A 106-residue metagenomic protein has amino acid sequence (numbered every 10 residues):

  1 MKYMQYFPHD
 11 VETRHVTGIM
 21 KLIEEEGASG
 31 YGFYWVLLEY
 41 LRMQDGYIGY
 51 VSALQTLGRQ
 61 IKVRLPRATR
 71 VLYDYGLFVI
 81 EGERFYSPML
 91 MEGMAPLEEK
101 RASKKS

Functional and structural regions predicted by a protein language model:
M1-S106: Detector for short helical micro-motifs
